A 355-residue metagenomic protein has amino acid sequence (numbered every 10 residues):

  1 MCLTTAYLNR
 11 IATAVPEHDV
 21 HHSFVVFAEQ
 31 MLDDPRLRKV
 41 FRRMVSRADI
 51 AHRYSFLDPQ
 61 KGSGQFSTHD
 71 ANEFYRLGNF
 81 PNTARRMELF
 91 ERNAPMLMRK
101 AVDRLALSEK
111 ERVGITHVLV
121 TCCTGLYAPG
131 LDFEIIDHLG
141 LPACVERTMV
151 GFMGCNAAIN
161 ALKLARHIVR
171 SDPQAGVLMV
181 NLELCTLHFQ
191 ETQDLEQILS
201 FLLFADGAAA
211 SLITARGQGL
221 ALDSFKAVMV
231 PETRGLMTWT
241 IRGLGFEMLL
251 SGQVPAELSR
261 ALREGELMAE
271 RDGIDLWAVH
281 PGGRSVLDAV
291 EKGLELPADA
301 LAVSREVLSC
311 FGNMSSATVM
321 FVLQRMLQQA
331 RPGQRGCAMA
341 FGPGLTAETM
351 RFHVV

Functional and structural regions predicted by a protein language model:
M1-L89, G176, C185, F189-R260 (+2 more regions): Condensing-enzyme catalytic core mediating Claisen C-C bond formation in acyl metabolism
D19-V20, P129-F133, N160-K163, H188-Q193 (+2 more regions): Short acidic, glycine/serine/threonine-rich loops at helix termini
G78-R112, H117-L126: Hydrophobic alpha-helical hairpins/lids featuring a short glycine-rich hinge
P81, V113-H117, L139-G151, E191-E196 (+1 more regions): Glycine/charged-rich beta-loop-alpha catalytic/anionic-binding loops adjacent to active sites
F90-R99, L258-L262, S316-V319: Phosphate/oxyanion-binding active-site loops and adjacent basic polyanion-contact surfaces
A101-I115, L262-L276, L294, M326-A330: Phosphate/pyrophosphate-binding loops at sites that engage ATP/ADP/AMP, CoA/4′-phosphopantetheine, polyphosphate
C123-T124, P142, M149-R170, S259 (+1 more regions): Claisen-condensing/thiolase-fold acyl-transfer catalytic domains that form or cleave C-C bonds in fatty acid
L126-L141, M179-Q190, R234-M237, L287-L301: Acidic-glycine-rich active-site phosphate/pyrophosphate-binding loop
